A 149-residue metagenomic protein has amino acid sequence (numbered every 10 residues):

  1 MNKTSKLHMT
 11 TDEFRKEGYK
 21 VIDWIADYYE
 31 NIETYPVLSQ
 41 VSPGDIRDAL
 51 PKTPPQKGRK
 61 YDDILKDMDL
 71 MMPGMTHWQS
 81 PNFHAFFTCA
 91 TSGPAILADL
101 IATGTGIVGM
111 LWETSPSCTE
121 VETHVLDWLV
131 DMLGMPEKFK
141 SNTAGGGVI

Functional and structural regions predicted by a protein language model:
M1-G145: N-terminal entrance/gating region of PLP-dependent enzymes' catalytic architecture
V148-I149: Conserved core of the PLP fold type I
